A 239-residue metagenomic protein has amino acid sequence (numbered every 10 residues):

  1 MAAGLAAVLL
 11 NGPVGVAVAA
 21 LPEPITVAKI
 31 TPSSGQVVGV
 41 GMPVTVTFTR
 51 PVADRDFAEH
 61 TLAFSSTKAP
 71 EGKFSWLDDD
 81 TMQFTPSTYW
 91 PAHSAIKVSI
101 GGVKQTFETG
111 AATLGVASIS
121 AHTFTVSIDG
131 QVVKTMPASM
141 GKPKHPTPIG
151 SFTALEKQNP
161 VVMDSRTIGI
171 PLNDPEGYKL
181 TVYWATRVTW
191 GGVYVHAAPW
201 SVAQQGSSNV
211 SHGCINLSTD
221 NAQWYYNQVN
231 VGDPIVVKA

Functional and structural regions predicted by a protein language model:
M1-A7, G12-T113: Acidic, low-complexity Ser/Thr/Gly/Pro-rich repeat segments typical of extracellular/periplasmic and surface-exposed
A20-L21, E108-Q131, P146-I149: Low-complexity, Pro/Ser/Thr- and charge-rich linker/hinge segments at domain boundaries
T49-P51, T67, L77-D79, S87-Y89 (+8 more regions): Solvent-exposed coil/turn segments that connect beta secondary-structure elements in extracytoplasmic/periplasmic
D54-F57, F124-V126, P146-T147, V161-S165 (+1 more regions): Short, solvent-exposed loop/turn elements at domain surfaces
A111-T113, K142, P146-I149, S165-A239: Exported/periplasmic cell-wall-interacting domains
F124, A154, T186: Conserved hydrophobic/aromatic pocket- or pore-lining residues that grip, position, or stack substrates in active sites
